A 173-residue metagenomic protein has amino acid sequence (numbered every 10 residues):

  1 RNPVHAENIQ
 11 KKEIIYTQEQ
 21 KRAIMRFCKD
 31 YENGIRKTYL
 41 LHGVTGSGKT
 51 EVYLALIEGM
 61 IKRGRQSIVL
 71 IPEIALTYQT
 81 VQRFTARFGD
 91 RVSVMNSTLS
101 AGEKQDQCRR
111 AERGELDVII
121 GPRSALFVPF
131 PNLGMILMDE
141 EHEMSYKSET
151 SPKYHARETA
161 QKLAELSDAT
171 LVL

Functional and structural regions predicted by a protein language model:
R1-I71: Pre-Walker A segment
G43, G121-R123: Beta-edge loop/turn motif
Q66-Y78, S97, L173: Short beta-strand-centered segment that lines the nucleotide-binding/catalytic pocket of NTP-utilizing
R83-R91, M95-I119, F130: Conserved motor-coupling elements within RecA-like helicase/translocase cores
A111-D117, S124-V172: SF2 helicase catalytic motif II
